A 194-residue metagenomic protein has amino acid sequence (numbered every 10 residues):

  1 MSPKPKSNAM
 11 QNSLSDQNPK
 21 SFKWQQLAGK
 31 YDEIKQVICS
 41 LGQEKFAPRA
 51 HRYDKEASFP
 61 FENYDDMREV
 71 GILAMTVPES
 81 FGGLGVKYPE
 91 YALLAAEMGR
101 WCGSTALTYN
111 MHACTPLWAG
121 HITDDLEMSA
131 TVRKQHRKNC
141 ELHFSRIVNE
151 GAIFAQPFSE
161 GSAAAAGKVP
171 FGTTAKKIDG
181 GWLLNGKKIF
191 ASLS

Functional and structural regions predicted by a protein language model:
M1-L117: Amphipathic, small/basic residue-rich leader segments at the start of a protein or domain
F61, R68, M75-S192: Glycine-rich flavin
